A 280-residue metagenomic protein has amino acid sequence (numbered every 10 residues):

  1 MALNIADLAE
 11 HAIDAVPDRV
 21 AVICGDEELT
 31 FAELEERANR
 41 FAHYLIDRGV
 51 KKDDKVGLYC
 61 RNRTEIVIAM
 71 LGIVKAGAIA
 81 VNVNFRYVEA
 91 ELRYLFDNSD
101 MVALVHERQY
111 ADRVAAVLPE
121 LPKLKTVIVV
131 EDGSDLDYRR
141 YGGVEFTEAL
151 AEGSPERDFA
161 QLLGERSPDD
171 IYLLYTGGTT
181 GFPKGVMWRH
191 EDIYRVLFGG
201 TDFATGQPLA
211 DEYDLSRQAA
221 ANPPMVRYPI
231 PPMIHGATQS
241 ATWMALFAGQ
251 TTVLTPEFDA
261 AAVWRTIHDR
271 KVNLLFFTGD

Functional and structural regions predicted by a protein language model:
M1, D135-D170: Flexible, low-complexity linker/hinge segments
E10, D18-R63, V67, L71 (+1 more regions): Conserved AMP-binding/adenylate-forming core of the ANL superfamily
T30-A32, I171-G199, F203-Q207: Conserved AMP-binding A3 loop
D47-R48, K75-A151: Structural core segment of the AMP-binding/adenylate-forming
K55, R61-V81, F85-E89, D97-A103 (+3 more regions): A short helix-loop-beta submotif of the ANL/AMP-binding
R61, H106-A115, G133, P231 (+1 more regions): Adenylate-forming
G153-Y175, F182, R217-V226: Conserved pre-ATP/AMP-binding loop-to-beta segment of ANL
Y194-I230, I234-L274: Conserved AMP-binding/adenylation subdomain of ANL enzymes
